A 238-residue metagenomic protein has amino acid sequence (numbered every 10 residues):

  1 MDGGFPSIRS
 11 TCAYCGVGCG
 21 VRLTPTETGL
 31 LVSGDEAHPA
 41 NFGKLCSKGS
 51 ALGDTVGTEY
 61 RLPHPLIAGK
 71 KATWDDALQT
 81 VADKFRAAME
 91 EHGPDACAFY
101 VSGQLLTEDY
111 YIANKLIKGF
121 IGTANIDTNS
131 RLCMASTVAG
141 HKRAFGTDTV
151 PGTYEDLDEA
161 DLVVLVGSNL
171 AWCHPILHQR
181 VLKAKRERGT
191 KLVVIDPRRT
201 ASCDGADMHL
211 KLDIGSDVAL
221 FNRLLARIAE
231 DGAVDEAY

Functional and structural regions predicted by a protein language model:
M1-A233: N-terminal export/assembly segments and adjacent metallocofactor-ligating motifs of anaerobic energy-metabolism
A237-Y238: Short, solvent-exposed loop/beta-turn-alpha elements that line the ligand-binding surface or hinge of extracytoplasmic
